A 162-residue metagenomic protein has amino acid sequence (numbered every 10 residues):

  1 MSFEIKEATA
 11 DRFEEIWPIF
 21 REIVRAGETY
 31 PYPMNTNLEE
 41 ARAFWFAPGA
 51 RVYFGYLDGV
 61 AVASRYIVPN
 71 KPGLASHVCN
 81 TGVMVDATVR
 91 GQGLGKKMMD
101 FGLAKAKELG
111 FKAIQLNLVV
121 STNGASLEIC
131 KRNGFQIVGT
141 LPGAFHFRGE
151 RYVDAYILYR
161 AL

Functional and structural regions predicted by a protein language model:
F3-I16: A short beta-loop-alpha structural element at the N-terminal edge of CoA-dependent acyl/N-acetyltransferase catalytic
W17-A43: Conserved GNAT-fold acetyl-CoA-binding loop/helix
P33-T88, M99-D100, A161-L162: Acetyl-CoA-dependent GNAT
A50, V153-I157: Short hydrophobic/aromatic beta-strand or adjacent loop that forms the aromatic wall/cage of a ligand/substrate-binding
R90, L116-S126: Conserved beta-strand-loop-alpha-helix junction that forms the acyl-donor binding cleft
G91-A106, E128-R132: Conserved acetyl-CoA-binding loop-helix of GNAT-fold acetyltransferases
A106-L118: Conserved GNAT acetyl-CoA-binding A-motif
Q115-V119, K131, Q136-R151: Conserved catalytic-core motifs of GNAT/GCN5-like acyltransferases
